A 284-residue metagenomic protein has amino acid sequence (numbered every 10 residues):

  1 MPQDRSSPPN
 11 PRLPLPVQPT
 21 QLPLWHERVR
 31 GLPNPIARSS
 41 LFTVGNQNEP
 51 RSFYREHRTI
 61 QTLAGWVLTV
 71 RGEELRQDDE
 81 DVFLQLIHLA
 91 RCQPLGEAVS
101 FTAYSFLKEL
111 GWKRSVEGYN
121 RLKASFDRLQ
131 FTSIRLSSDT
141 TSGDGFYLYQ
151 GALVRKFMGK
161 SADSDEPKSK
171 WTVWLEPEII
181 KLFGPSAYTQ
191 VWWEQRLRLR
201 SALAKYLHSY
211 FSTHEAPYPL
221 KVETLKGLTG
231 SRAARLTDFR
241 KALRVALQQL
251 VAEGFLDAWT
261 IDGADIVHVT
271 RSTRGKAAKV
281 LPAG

Functional and structural regions predicted by a protein language model:
M1-G284: Charged, alpha-helix-forming regions
